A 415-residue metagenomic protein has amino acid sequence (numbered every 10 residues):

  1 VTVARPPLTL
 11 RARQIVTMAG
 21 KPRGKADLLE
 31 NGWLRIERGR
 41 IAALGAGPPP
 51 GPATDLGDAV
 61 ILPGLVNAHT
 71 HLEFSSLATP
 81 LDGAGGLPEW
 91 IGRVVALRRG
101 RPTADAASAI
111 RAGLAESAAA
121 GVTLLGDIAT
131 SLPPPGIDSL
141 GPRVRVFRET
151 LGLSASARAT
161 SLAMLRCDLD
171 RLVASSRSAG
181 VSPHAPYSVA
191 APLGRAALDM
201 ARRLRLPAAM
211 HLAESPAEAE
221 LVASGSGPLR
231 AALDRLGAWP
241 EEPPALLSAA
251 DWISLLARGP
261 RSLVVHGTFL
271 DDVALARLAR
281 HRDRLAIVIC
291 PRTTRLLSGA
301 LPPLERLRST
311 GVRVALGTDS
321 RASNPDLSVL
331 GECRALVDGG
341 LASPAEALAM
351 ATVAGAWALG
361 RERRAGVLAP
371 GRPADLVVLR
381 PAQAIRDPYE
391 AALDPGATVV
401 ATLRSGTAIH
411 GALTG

Functional and structural regions predicted by a protein language model:
V1-P50, T407: N-terminal metal-binding scaffold of metallo-dependent hydrolase/deaminase domains
V3-R11, G47-E89, R111, A119: Replace "His-x-His-based motif
V60, S76-L140, S161-A174: Alpha-helical scaffold segments that flank or form the walls of functional sites
G64-T70, L125-D127, V144-R148, A179-P183 (+4 more regions): Hydrophobic faces of well-ordered beta-strands that scaffold small-molecule active sites in alpha/beta enzyme cores
S76-S108, R145-L153, S215-P260, H281-R282 (+1 more regions): Active-site gating loops and adjacent loop-to-helix segments of metal-dependent hydrolytic enzymes
S182-L198, H266-F269, R295-S298: Active-site glycine- and acidic-residue-rich loops that bind and position anionic ligands or nucleotide-like cofactors
A231, S254-R258, A300-A382: His/Asp/Glu-enriched, well-ordered alpha-helical/loop segment that forms or immediately abuts the divalent-metal
V353, P373-G415: C-terminal cap of metal-dependent C-N hydrolases
